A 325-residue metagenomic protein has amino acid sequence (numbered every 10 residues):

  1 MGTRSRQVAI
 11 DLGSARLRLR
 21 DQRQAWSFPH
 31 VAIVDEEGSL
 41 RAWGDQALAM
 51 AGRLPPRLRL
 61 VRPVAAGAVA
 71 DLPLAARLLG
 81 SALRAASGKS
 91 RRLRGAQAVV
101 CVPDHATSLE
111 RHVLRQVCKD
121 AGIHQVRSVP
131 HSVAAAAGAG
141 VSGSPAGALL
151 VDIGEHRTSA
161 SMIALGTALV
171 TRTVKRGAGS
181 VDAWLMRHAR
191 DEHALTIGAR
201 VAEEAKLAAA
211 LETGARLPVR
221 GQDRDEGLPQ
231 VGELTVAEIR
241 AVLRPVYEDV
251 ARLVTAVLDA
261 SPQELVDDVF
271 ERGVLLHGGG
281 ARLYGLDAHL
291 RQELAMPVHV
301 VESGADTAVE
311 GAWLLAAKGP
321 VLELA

Functional and structural regions predicted by a protein language model:
M1-L150, I163-V274, A281-A308, W313-A325: Nucleotide/phosphate-binding catalytic cleft detector across ATP-hydrolyzing and phosphate-transferring enzymes
S159-S161: A structural feature that tracks compact, well-ordered secondary-structure segments with a strong bias toward
